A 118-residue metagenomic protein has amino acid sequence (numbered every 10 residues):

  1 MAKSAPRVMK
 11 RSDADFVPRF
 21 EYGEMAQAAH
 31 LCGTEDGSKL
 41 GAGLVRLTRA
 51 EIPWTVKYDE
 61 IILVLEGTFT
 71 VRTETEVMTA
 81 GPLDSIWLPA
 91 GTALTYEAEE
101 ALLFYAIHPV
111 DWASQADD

Functional and structural regions predicted by a protein language model:
M1-L44: A short, N-terminal "cap"/entry segment at the start of jelly-roll beta-barrel domains of the cupin/DSBH fold
E35-V56, P89-A90: Conserved short histidine dyad/triad with adjacent acidic residue
R46-L47, T55-V71: Short, conserved beta-strand element in jelly-roll/cupin
T48, R72-E76, E99: Short strand-coil-strand connectors
P53, T70, T79, T95 (+1 more regions): General beta-strand recognition
K57, V64, G81, P89 (+1 more regions): A short, compositionally biased micro-patch
E74-G91: Short acidic-glycine-tyrosine-enriched beta hairpin
A90-Q115: Ligand-binding loop in jelly-roll beta-barrel domains
